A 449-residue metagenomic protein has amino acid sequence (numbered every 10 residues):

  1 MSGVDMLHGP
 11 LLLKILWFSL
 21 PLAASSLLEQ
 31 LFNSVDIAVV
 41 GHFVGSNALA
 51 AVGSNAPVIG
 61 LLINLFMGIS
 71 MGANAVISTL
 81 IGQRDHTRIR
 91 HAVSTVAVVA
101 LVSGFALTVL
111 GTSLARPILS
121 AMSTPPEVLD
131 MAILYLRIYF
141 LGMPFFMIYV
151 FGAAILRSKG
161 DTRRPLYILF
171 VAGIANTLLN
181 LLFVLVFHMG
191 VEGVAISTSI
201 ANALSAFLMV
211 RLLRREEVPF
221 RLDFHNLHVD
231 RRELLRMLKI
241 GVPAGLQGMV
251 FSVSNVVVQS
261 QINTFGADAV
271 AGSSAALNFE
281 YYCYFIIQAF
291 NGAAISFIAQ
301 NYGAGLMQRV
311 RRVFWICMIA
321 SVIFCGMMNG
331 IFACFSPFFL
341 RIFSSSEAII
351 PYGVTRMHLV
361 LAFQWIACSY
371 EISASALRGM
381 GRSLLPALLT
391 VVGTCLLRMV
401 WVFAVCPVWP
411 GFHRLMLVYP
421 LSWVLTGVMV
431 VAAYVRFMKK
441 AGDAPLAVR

Functional and structural regions predicted by a protein language model:
M1-S19, I77-G142, A175, V186-V242 (+2 more regions): Short alpha-helical transmembrane segments in multi-pass integral membrane proteins
H8, L12-L31, V35, V58-L65 (+8 more regions): Residue-level signal for short hydrophobic patches within transmembrane helices of multi-pass membrane transporters
W17-D36, I138, A172, A201-S205 (+3 more regions): Transmembrane helical elements of multi-pass membrane transporters/channels
L31-A50, L119-P126, L182-M189, M249-A276 (+4 more regions): Helix-terminus/linker motif at the lipid-water interface of multi-pass membrane proteins
S34-I37, V109, P117, F151-I155 (+8 more regions): Alpha-helical transmembrane segments of multipass membrane proteins
S46-P57, A132, L136, A195 (+3 more regions): Small-residue hotspots at the loop-to-helix junctions and early N-terminal turns of transmembrane alpha-helices
L49-V109, F146-P165, Q259, G272-S336 (+1 more regions): Small-residue-rich hydrophobic transmembrane alpha-helices
S70, Y139-R157, I168-N176, V194-M209 (+4 more regions): Short runs within selected transmembrane alpha-helices of multi-pass transporters and secretion channels
